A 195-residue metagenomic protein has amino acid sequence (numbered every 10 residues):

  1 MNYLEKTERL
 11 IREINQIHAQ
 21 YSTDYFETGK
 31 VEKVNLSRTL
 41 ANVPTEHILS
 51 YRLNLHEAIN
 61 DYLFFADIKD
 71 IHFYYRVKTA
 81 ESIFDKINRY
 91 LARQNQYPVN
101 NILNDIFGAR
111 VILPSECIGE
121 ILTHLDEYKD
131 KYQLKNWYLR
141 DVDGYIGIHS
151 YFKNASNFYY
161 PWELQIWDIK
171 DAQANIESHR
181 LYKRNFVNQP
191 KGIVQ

Functional and structural regions predicted by a protein language model:
M1-Y51, F158-Q195: An acidic, glycine-/histidine-flanked metal-binding catalytic module
T7-L10, L36, I59, I83-Y90 (+3 more regions): Generic structural signal of hydrophobic/aromatic residues within well-ordered alpha-helices of folded domains
I17-D24, A66, Q94-Y97, Y128 (+2 more regions): Short secondary-structure junctions and interdomain/linker hinges
Y25-V31, N60-I71, T79, S115-H124: Short low-complexity stretches enriched in small and charged residues
L36-R93: Surface-exposed, low-hydrophobicity interaction/linker segments
Y90-N104: Short, charged/polar, low-complexity loop and linker segments that flank or interrupt alpha-helical bundles
N100, D105-F107, I112-Q195: Long beta-strand-rich cores associated with HINT superfamily self-processing modules
